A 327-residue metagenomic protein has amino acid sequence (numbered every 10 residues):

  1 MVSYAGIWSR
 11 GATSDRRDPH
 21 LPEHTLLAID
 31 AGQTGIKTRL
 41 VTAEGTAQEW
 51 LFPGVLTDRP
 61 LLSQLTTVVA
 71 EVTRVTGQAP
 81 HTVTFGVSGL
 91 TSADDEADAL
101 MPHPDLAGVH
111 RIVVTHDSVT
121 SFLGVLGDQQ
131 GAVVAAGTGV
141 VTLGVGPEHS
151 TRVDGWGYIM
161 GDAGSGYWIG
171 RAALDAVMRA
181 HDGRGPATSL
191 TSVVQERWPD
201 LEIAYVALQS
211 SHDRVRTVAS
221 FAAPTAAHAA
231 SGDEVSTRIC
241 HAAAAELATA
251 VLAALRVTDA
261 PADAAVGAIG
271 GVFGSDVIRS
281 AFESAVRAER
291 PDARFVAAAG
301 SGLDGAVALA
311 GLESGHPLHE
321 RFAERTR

Functional and structural regions predicted by a protein language model:
V2-T76, V125-A132, L174-R327: ATP-binding/phosphotransfer module of carbohydrate and carboxylate kinases, centering on a glycine-rich
L26-D30, P80-T84, V113, F122-G124 (+3 more regions): Short glycine-aspartate micro-motif
T34, S88-L90, T138-V141: Short glycine-rich anion-binding loops that position phosphate/pyrophosphate groups of nucleotides and phosphorylated
P53-L56, A70-V114, L123-L126, A265: Short beta-strand-loop/turn "lid" adjacent to the catalytic site in phosphate-handling enzymes
L62, D94-D98, G166, R279-S280: Conserved strand-to-helix beginnings and helix N-cap segments that scaffold or border functional pockets
H103-G108, S150-G157, A285-R294: Glycine/charged-rich beta-loop-alpha catalytic/anionic-binding loops adjacent to active sites
I112-T120, A135-A136, A163, R294-L303: Active-site nucleophile and cofactor-binding loops and adjacent substrate-binding regions of central metabolic enzymes
Q129-R184: Glycine-rich phosphate-binding loop of actin/hexokinase-like ATP-binding domains
